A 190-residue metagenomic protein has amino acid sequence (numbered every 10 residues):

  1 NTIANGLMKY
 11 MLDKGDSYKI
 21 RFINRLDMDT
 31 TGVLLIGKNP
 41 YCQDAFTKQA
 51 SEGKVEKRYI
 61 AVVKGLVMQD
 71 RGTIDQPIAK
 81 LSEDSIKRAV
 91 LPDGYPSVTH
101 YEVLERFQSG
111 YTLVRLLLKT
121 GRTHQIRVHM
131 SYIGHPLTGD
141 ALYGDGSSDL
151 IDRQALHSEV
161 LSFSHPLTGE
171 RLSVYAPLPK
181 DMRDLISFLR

Functional and structural regions predicted by a protein language model:
N1-T73, A79-S82, A155, Y175-L189: RNA pseudouridine synthases
R25-L26, L66, L104-R106, D140: Residue-level recognition of beta-strand microenvironments
M28-T30, K54-R58, R71-T73, G94-V98 (+2 more regions): Short gly/pro-enriched beta-turn/loop segments at secondary-structure junctions
P77-D84, L104-F107, P136: Short hydrophobic alpha-helical module
D84-P92: Short aromatic-glycine motifs in intrinsically disordered, low-complexity regions
P92-V98, E102, Q108-Y111, K119 (+2 more regions): Pseudouridine synthases involved in rRNA/tRNA modification
